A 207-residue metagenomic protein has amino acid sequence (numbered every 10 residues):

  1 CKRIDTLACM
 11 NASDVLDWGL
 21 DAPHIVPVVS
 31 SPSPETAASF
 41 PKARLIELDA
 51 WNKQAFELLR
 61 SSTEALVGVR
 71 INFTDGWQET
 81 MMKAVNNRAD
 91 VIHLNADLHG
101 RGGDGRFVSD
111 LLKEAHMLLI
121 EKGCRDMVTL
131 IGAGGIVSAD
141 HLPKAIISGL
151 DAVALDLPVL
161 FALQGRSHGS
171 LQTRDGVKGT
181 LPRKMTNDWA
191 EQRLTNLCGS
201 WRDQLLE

Functional and structural regions predicted by a protein language model:
C1-R44: N-terminal capping/small domains of soluble enzymes
K2, F56-E57: N-terminal amphipathic alpha-helix/helix-capping segment at the start of soluble metabolic enzymes
M10-D14, V29, A50, I71 (+2 more regions): Glycine-rich, histidine-containing beta strand-loop boundary motifs that form or position
S31-S33, W51-N52, F73-G76: Short beta->alpha connector loops
L45-W51: Bateman/CBS regulatory modules and CBS-like beta-alpha motifs in cytosolic regions of diverse proteins
I46, L58-N196, S200: Glycine-rich phosphate/ribose-binding loops and adjacent secondary-structure elements that form binding surfaces
Q204: Mid-domain beta-loop-alpha active-site segment that forms a flexible, acidic cofactor/metal-binding surface
